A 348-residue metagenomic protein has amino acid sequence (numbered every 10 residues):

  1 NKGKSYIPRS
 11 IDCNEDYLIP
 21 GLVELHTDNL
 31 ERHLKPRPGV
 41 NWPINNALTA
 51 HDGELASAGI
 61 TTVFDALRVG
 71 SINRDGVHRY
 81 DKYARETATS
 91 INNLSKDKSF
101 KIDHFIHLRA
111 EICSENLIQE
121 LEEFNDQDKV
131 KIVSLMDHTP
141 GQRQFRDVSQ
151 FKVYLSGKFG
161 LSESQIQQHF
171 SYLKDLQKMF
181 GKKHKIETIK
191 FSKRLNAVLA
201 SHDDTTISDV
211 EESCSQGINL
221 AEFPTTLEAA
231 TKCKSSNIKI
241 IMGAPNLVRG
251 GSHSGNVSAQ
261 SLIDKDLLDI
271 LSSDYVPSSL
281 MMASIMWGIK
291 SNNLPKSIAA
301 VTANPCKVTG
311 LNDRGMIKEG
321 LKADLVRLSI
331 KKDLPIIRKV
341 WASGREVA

Functional and structural regions predicted by a protein language model:
N1-I19: Histidine-rich, glycine-flanked metal-binding segment
G3, A303, K307, E319-A348: C-terminal cap of metal-dependent C-N hydrolases
C13-R85: Metal-associated gating/positioning segment near the N- to mid-region
G21-L25, V63-D65, H104-L108, K131-L135 (+4 more regions): Hydrophobic faces of well-ordered beta-strands that scaffold small-molecule active sites in alpha/beta enzyme cores
G70-D204, D274: Metal-coordinating catalytic core of metallo-dependent amide/deamination hydrolases
L108-Q119, D204-I207, E212, L220-E222 (+1 more regions): Active-site glycine- and acidic-residue-rich loops that bind and position anionic ligands or nucleotide-like cofactors
Q127-K131, S213-L220, S235-I241, D266-D269: Glycine-enriched alpha-helix->loop->beta-strand junction motifs that scaffold or abut catalytic
S236-L328: His/Asp/Glu-enriched, well-ordered alpha-helical/loop segment that forms or immediately abuts the divalent-metal
